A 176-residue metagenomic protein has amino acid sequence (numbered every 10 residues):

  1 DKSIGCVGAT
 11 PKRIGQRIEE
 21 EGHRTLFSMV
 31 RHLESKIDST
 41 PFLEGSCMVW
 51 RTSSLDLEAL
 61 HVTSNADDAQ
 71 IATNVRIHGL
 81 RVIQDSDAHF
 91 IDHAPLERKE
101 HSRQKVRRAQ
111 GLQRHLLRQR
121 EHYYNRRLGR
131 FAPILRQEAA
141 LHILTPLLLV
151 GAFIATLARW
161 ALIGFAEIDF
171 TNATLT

Functional and structural regions predicted by a protein language model:
K2, L33-K36, E58, L112: Change "in soluble alpha/beta enzymes" to "in soluble alpha/beta proteins
S3-S28, V62-E138: Catalytic donor/gating beta->alpha subdomain of glycosyltransferases that bind UDP-sugars
F27, E34, E44: Acidic-residue sensor for enzyme active/binding pockets
L33, I37, Q137-E138, I143-L147: Loop-to-transmembrane-helix entry motif
S35, T52-S54, G79: Short loop segments at secondary-structure junctions
E44-E58: Conserved nucleotide-sugar donor-binding and metal-coordinating catalytic region shared by glycosyltransferases
L141-T176: Membrane-embedded multi-pass helical conduit in multi-pass membrane proteins, especially envelope-biosynthetic
